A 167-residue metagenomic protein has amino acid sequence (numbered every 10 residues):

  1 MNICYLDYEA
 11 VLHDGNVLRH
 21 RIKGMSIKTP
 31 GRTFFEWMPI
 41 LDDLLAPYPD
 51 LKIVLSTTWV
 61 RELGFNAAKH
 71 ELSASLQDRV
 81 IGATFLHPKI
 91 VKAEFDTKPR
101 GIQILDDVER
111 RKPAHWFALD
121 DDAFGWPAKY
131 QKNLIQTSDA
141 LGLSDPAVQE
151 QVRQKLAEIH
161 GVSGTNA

Functional and structural regions predicted by a protein language model:
M1-I3, A114-H115: Hydrophobic/aromatic side chains embedded in well-ordered alpha-helices
N2-K92: Alpha-helical substrate-recognition element adjacent to the catalytic core
N66-A167: C-terminal cap/substrate-recognition subdomain and adjoining C-terminal extension of metal-dependent phosphatase-like
